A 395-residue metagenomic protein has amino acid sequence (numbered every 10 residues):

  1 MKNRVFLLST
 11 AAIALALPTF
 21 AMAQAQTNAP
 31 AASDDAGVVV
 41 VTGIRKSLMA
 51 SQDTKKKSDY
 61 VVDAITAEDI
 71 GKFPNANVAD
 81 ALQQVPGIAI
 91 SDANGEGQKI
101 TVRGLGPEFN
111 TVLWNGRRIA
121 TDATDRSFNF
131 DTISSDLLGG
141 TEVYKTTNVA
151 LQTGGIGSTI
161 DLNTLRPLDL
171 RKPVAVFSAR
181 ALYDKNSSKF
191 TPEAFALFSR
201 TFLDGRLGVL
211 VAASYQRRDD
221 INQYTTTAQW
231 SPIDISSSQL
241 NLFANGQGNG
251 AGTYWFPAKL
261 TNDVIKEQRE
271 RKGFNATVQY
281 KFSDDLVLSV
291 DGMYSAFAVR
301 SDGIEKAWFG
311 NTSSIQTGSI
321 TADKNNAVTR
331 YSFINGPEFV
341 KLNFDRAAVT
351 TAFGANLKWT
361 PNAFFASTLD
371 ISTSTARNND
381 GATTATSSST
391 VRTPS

Functional and structural regions predicted by a protein language model:
V40-G71, K99, P107, R117: N-terminal periplasmic "start-of-domain" segments of outer-membrane beta-barrel proteins
I70, L82, G140-E142, I160: Non-catalytic regulatory/gating segments with a bias toward low-complexity or hydrophobic composition
V78-A81, Q98-T101, L113, N129 (+2 more regions): N-terminal periplasmic accessory domains that precede and gate Gram-negative outer-membrane beta-barrel machines
A79-R118, K145: Extracytoplasmic beta-strand/coil segments of soluble accessory domains associated with Gram-negative outer-membrane
R117-K145: Short acidic/polar hinge/loop motifs at secondary-structure boundaries that mediate gating or recognition
D122-T124, V143-Y144, S178-A181, F256-N262 (+1 more regions): Extracytoplasmic loops and strand-loop junctions of Gram-negative outer membrane beta-barrel proteins
S187-N311, D345-N362, S367, I371-S372: Transmembrane beta-barrel wall of Gram-negative outer-membrane proteins
R300-S395: Replace "related TpsB outer-membrane translocases also match" with "some related outer-membrane beta-barrels such as
